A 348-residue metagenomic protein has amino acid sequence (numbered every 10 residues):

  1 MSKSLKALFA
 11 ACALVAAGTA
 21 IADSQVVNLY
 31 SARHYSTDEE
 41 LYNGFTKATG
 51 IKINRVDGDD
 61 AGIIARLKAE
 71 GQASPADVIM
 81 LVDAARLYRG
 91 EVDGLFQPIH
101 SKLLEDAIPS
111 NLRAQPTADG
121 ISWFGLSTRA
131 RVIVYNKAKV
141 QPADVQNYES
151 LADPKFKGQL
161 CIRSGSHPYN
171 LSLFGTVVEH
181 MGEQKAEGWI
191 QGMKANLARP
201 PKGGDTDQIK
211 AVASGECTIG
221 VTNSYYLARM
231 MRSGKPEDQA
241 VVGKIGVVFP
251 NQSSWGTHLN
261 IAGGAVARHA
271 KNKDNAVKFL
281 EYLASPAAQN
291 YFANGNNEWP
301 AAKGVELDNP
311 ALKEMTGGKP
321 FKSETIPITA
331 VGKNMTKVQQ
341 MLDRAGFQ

Functional and structural regions predicted by a protein language model:
A17-T19: N-terminal signal peptide c-region/cleavage motif recognized by signal peptidases
D23-R89, Q348: Early extracytoplasmic/lumenal segment of secretory-pathway proteins
Y30-R33, D119-W123, Y135-K137, A143 (+3 more regions): Short beta-strand->loop
S74-I79, Q97-I133, E149, L160-C161: A structural signal for short loop-to-beta-strand junctions that line the ligand-binding cleft of periplasmic/secreted
L87-L95, A118-Q146, F174-G175, L259-A265: Periplasmic solute-binding protein
G165, Y169-S172, T176-P250: Ligand-binding pocket segment of bilobal, Venus flytrap-like solute-binding proteins
A262-T325: Mature extracytoplasmic/periplasmic domains
D308-Q348: Extracellular/periplasmic bilobal clamshell ligand-binding domains
